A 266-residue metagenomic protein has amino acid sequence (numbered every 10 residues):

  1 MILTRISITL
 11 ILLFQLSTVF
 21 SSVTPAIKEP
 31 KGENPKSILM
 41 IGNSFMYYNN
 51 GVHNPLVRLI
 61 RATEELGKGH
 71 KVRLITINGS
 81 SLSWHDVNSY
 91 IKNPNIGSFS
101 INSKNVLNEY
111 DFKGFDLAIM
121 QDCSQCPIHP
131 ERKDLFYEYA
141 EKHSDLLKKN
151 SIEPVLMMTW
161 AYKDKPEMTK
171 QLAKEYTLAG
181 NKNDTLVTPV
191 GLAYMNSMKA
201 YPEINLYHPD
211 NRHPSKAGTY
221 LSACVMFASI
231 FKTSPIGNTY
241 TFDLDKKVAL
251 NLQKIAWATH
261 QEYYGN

Functional and structural regions predicted by a protein language model:
I2-T9: Sec-dependent signal peptide recognition, specifically the positively charged N-region followed immediately by
V19-V23: Boundary at the C-terminal end of the N-terminal hydrophobic targeting segment
T24-A62: N-terminal module-boundary/linker segments of secreted carbohydrate-active enzymes
Y47-K133: Conserved SGNH/GDSL esterase-like catalytic core that processes O-acyl groups on lipids and polysaccharides
H53, V57, Y137-A140, S144 (+3 more regions): Extracytoplasmic/secreted envelope proteins and their assembly/folding machinery, especially bacterial periplasmic
S103-K216, A228, P235: Alpha-helical cap/lid subdomain in secreted, periplasmic, or secretory-pathway luminal O-acyl-processing enzymes
H213, A223-N266: Conserved catalytic region of serine esterases and O-acyltransferases that act on ester linkages in lipids
